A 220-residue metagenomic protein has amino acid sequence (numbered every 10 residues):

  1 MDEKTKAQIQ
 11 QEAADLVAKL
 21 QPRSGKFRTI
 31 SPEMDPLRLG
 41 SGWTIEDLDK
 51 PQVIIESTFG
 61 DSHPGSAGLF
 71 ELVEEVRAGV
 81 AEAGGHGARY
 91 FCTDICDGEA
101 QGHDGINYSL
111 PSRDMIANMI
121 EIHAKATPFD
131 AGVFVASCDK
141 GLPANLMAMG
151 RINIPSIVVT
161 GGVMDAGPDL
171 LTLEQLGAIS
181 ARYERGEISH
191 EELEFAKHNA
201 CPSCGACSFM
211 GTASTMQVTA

Functional and structural regions predicted by a protein language model:
M1-K50, E82: N-terminal amphipathic/basic leader segments beginning at the initiator methionine
T5-D15, I45, R89, P111-M115 (+1 more regions): Short low-complexity stretches enriched in small and charged residues
Q11, S24-R28, E99-S109, P168-S180: Active-site-proximal helix-loop elements at catalytic-domain edges
Q21-S24, H63, A67, A206 (+1 more regions): Generic amphipathic alpha-helical segments used as scaffolds and interaction surfaces in large, multi-domain proteins
I45-T160: Long, structured ligand/cofactor-binding scaffold of large enzymes
S109-A220: Active-site cavity-forming subdomains of large catalytic enzyme subunits
